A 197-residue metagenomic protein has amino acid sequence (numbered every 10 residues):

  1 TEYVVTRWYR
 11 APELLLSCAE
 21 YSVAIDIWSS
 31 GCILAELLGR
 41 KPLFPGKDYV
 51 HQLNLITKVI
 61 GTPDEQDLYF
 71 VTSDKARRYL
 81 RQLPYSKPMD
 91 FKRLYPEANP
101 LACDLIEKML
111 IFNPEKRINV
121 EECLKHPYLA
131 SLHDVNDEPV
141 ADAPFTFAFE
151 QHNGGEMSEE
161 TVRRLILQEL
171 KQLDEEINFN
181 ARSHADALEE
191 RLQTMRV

Functional and structural regions predicted by a protein language model:
T1-L14: Conserved activation segment of eukaryotic-like protein kinases, specifically the C-terminal portion of the activation
E2, L16-S22, F44: Activation segment
L14, L37-L38: Hydrophobic anchor on a C-lobe helix of Hanks-type protein kinase catalytic domains
D26: Conserved catalytic-loop aspartate of Hanks-type protein kinases
I60-K108: C-terminal lobe substrate-recognition/regulatory segment of protein kinase catalytic domains
R117: Conserved HRD-motif arginine in the catalytic loop of eukaryotic-like protein kinases
A130-R196: C-terminal intrinsically disordered, low-complexity extensions immediately downstream of enzyme catalytic cores
